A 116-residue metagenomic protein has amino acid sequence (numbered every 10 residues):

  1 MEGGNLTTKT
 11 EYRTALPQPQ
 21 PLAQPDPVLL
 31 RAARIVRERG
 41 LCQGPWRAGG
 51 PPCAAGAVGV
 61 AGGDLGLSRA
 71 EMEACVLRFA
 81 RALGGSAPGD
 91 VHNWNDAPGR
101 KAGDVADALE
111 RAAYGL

Functional and structural regions predicted by a protein language model:
E2-P51, A55, G59-L116: Domain-length accessory/inserted modules outside core catalytic folds
